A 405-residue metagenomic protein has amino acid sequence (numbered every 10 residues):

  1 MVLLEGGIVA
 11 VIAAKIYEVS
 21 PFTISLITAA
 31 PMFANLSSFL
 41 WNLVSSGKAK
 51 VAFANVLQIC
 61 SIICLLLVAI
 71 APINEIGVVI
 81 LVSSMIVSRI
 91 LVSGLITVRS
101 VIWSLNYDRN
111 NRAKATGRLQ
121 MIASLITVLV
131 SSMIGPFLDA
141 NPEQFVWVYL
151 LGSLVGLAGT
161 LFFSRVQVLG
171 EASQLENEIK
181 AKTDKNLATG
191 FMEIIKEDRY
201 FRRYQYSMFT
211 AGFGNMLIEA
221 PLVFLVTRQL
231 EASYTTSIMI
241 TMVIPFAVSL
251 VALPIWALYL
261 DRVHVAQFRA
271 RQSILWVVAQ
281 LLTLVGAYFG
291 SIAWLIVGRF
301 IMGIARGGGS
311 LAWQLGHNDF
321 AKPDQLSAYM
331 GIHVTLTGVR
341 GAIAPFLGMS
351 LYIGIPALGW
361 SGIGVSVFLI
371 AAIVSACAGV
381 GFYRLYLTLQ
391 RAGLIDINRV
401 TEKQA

Functional and structural regions predicted by a protein language model:
M1-S37, N42, Y200-V243: Helix-loop boundary and gating motifs at the non-cytosolic
S37-V51, L138, V251-V265, Y352: Helix-to-loop junctions at the C-terminal end of transmembrane segments in multipass secondary transporters
Q58-I76, L275-F289: C-terminal ends and interior cores of transmembrane alpha-helices in multi-pass membrane transporters/permeases
C64, I76-L95, A293-G308: Hydrophobic core of transmembrane alpha-helices in multi-pass small-molecule transporters, especially MFS/SLC-type
V68-P72, V155-Q167, V367-A405: Multi-pass alpha-helical transporter architecture, strongest for 12-TM Major Facilitator/SLC carriers used
V92-Y107, G308-K322: Intracellular juxtamembrane helix-capping segments at the cytosolic ends of symmetry-related transmembrane helices
P136-L154, Y352-S375: A membrane-interface helix-boundary motif in multi-pass transporters
G170-Y206, R399-A405: Juxtamembrane intracellular "pre-TM" segments in multi-pass secondary transporters
